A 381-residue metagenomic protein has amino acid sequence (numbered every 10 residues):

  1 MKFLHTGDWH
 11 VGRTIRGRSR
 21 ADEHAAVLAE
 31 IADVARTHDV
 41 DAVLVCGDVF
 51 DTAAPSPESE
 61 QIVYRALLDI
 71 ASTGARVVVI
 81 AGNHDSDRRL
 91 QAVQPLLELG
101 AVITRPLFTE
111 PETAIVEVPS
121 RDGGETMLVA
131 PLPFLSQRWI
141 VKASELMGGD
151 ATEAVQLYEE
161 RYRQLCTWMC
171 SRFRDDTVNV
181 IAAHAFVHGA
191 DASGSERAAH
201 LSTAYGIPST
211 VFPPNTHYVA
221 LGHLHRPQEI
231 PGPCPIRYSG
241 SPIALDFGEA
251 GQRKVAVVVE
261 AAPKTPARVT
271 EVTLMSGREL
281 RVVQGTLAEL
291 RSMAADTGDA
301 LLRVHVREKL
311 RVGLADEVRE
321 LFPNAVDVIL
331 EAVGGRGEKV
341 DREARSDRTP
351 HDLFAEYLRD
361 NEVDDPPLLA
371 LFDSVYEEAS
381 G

Functional and structural regions predicted by a protein language model:
M1-L68, S72, S374, E378-G381: N-terminal active-site segment of His-dependent metallophosphoesterases
T6-G7, V43-D48, R76-N83, I103-F108 (+3 more regions): Active-site neighborhood of phospho(di)ester-bond hydrolases with catalytic His/Asp-centered motifs
T14-R16, V49-A66, A81-P106, V116 (+2 more regions): Metal-dependent catalytic neighborhoods of phosphoester/phosphodiester hydrolases
T37, A42, E260-G381: Accessory, non-catalytic peripheral segments of nucleic-acid enzymes
V40-E58, A75-R88, V187-T203: Active-site neighborhood of divalent metal-dependent phosphoester/pyrophosphate hydrolases
A92-L96, G100-S202, A262: Conserved catalytic scaffold of divalent metal-dependent phosphoesterases
L99, V187-G189, S193-T265: Conserved beta-sheet core of the metallophosphoesterase superfamily
E112-E125, L132, C234-T297: Binuclear metal-dependent phosphoesterase catalytic core
